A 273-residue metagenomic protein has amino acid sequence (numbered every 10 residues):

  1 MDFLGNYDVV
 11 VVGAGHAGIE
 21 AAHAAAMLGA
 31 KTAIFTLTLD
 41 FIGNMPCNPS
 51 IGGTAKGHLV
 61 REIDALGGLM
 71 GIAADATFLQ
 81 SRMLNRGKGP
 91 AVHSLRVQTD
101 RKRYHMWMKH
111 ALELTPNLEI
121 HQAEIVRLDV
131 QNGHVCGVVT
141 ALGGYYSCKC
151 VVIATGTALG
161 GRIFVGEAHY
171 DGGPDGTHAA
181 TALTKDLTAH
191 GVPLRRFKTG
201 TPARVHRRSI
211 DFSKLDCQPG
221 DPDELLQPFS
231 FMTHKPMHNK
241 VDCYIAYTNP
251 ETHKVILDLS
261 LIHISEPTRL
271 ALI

Functional and structural regions predicted by a protein language model:
F3-A17: Beta1/beta-strand and adjacent pyrophosphate-binding region of the FAD-binding site in flavoprotein oxidoreductases
L4-N6, H23-Q131, L142, A154-L183 (+1 more regions): Conserved N-terminal/central alpha/beta ligand/cofactor-binding core
D8, C136, K149: Conserved acidic residues
V11, A21-A25, V135: Conserved phosphate-binding elements of NTP-dependent enzyme cores
E20, E62, E266: Acidic-residue sensor for enzyme active/binding pockets
E20-A24, S147, L270: Residues within well-formed alpha-helices
A141-C150: Core beta-strand elements of the Rossmann-like FAD/NAD(P) dinucleotide-binding domain in flavoenzyme oxidoreductases
I262-I273: Single conserved hydrophobic/aromatic residue that forms the stacking wall/gate of nucleotide- or nucleobase-binding
